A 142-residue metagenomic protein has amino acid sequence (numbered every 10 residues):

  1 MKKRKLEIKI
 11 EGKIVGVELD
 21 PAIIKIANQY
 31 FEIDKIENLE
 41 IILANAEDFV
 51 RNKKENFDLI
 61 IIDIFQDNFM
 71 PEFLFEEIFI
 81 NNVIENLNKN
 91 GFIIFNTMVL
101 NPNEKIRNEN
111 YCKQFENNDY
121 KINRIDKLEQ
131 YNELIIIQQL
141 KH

Functional and structural regions predicted by a protein language model:
M1-L87, F92-I94, N103-C112, E129-Y131: The AdoMet/dcAdoMet-binding core of the Class I SAM-like
N101-H142: Class I S-adenosyl-L-methionine
